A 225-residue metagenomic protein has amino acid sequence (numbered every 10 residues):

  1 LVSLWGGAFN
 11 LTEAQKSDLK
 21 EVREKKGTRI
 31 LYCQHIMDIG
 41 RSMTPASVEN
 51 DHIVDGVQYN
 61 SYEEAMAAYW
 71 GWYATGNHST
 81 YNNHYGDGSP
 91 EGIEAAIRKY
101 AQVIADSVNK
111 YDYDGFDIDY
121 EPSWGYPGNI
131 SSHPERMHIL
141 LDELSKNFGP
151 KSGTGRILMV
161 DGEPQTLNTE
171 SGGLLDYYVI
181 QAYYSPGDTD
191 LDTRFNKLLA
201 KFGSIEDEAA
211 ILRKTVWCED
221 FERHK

Functional and structural regions predicted by a protein language model:
L1-F202, E206, A210-R223: Chitinase-like catalytic core of GlcNAc-active glycosidases
